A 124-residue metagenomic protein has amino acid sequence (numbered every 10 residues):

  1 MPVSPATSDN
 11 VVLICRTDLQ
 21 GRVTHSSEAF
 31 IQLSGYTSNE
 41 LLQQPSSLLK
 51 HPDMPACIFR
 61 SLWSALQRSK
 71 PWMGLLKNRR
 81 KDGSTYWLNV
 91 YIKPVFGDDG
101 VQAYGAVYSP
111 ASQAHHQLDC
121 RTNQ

Functional and structural regions predicted by a protein language model:
I14, V23-T24: Conserved hydrophobic beta-strand signature of PAS-family and PAS-like sensory domains
F30-L41: PAS/PAS-like sensory domain cap-loop motif
L42-D53: PAS-family sensory/regulatory domains
P52-Q67, H116-Q117: PAS/Per-ARNT-Sim sensory domains
W63, P71, R80, T85-W87 (+1 more regions): Beta-strand residues that line the small-molecule/cofactor-binding core of sensory signal-transduction domains
K77-D82, F96: PAS-family sensory domains
V90-D119: Short loop/turn elements at sensory-signaling interfaces that couple input to output
